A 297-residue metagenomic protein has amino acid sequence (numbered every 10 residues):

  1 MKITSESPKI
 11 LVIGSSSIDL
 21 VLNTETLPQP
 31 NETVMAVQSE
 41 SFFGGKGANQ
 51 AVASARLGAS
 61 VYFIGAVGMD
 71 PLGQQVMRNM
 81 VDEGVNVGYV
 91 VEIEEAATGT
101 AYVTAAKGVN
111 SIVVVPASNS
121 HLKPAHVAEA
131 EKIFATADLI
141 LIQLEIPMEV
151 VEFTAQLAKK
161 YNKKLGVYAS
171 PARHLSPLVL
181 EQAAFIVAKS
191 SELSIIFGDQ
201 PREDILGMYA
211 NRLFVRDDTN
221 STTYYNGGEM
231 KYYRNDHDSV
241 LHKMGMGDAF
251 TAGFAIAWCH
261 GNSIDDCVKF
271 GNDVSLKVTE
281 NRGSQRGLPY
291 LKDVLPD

Functional and structural regions predicted by a protein language model:
M1-A66, P71-Q75, D82: Glycine-rich phosphate/adenosyl-contacting loop at the front of the ribokinase-like
K2-E6, I10, E203-D297: Conserved phosphate-binding/catalytic region of the ribokinase-like
K9, D138-L139, F185: Structural motif
E32-V34, S41, R56-D138, V294-D297: Conserved N-terminal subdomain of the carbohydrate kinase-like
S54, K189, G247: Short, conserved phosphate/pyrophosphate- and ester-handling motifs at nucleotide-, phospho-/glycolipid
M69-D70, E145-E149, A169-R173: Short beta->alpha connector loops
A155, K159-S239: Conserved phosphate/ATP/ADP-binding segment of small-molecule kinases
